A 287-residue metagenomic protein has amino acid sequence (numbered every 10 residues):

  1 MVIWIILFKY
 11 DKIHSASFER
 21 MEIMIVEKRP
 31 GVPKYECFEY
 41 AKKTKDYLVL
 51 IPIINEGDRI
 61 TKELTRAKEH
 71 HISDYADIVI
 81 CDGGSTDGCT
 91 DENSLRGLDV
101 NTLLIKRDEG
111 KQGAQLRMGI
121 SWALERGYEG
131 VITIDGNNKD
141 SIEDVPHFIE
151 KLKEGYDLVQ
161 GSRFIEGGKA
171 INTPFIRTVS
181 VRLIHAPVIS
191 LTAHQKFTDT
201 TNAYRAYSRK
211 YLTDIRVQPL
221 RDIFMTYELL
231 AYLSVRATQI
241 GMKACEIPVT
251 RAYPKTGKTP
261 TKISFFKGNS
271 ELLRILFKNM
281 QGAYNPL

Functional and structural regions predicted by a protein language model:
V2-K12, A16-Y47, T65, S73 (+2 more regions): Hydrophobic helical membrane-anchoring modules
Y47-E56, E63, C81: A conserved hydrophobic helix/loop-capping motif in glycosyltransferases and polysaccharide synthases
E56-R59, S85, Q112, S141: Donor nucleotide-sugar binding loop of glycosyltransferases
R59, D140-F148, L229-L230: Substrate-positioning beta->alpha
Y75-S85, R107: Short beta-strand/loop segment that forms part of the nucleotide-sugar
D82-N93, N138: A conserved acidic beta->alpha catalytic loop
R107-E125, G130, I142-I223, P254-I263 (+1 more regions): Acceptor/aglycone-binding surface of glycosyltransferases and processive sugar-polymer synthases
